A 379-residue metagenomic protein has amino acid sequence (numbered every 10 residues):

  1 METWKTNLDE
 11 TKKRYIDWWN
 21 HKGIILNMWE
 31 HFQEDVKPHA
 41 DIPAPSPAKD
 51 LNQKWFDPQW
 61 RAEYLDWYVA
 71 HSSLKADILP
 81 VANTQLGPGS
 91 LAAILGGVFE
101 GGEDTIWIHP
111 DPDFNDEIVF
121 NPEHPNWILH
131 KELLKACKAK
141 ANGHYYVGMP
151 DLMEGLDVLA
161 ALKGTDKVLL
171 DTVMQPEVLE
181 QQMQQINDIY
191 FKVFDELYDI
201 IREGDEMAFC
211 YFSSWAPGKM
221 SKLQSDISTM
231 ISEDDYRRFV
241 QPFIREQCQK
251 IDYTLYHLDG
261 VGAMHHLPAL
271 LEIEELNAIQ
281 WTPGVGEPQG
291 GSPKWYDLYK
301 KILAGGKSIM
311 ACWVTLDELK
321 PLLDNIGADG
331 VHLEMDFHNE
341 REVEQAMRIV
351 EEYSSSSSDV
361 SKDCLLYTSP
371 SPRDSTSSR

Functional and structural regions predicted by a protein language model:
M1-L51, E63, Y68, K75-N83 (+1 more regions): Active-site loop segments of alpha/beta catalytic cores
N83-F114: A contiguous, low-structure linker/loop signature
F114-N115, T315: A diffuse structural propensity rather than consistent per-protein peaks
Y367-P372: Conserved small/polar residues in nucleotide/adenosyl-binding loops
